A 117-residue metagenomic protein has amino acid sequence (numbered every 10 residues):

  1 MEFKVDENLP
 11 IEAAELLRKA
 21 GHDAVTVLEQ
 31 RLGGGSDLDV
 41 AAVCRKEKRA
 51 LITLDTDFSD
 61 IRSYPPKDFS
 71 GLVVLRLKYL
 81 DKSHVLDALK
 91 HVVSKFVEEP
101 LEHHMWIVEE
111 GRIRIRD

Functional and structural regions predicted by a protein language model:
M1-E2, D117: Absolute protein N-terminus
E2-A50: N-terminal first-folded block
I11, F58-D60, D81, R114: Glycine-rich nucleotide phosphate-binding loop and flanking beta-alpha elements of Rossmann-like dinucleotide-binding
L16, Y64-P65: Residue-level signal for well-ordered alpha-helical positions
A20-D23, S63, K95: Solvent-exposed interaction patches of small proteins and small membrane subunits
R45-S63: Acidic, metal-binding active-site segment of PIN/NYN-like and related structure-specific nucleases
F69-R114: C-terminal structural segments of small proteins and small subunits
